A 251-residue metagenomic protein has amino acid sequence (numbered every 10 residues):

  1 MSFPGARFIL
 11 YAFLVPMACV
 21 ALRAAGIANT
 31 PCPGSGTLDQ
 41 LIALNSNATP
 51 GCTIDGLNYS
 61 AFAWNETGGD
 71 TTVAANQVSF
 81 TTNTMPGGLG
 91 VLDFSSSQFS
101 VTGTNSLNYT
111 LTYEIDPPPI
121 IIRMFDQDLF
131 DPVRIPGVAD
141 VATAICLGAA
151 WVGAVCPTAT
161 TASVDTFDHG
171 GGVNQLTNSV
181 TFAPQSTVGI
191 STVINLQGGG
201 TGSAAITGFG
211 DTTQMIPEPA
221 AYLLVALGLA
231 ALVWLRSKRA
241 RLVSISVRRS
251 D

Functional and structural regions predicted by a protein language model:
M1-A21, Y222-D251: C-terminal cell-surface anchoring/sorting signal
S2, L14, F130, M215-P217: Selective for proline/serine-rich intrinsically disordered segments in cytosolic/nuclear regulatory regions
F3, L38-L41, E218: Short intrinsically disordered, low-complexity coil segments enriched in acidic
G5, M17, G87, T158 (+1 more regions): Generic low-complexity segments that are intrinsically disordered, proline-rich and/or Lys/Arg-biased
F8, V20-A28, T201-L227: Short, threonine-centered small-residue motifs that mark membrane-proximal processing/anchoring sites and TM-junction
I27-A204: Extracellular or exported targeting regions of proteins
